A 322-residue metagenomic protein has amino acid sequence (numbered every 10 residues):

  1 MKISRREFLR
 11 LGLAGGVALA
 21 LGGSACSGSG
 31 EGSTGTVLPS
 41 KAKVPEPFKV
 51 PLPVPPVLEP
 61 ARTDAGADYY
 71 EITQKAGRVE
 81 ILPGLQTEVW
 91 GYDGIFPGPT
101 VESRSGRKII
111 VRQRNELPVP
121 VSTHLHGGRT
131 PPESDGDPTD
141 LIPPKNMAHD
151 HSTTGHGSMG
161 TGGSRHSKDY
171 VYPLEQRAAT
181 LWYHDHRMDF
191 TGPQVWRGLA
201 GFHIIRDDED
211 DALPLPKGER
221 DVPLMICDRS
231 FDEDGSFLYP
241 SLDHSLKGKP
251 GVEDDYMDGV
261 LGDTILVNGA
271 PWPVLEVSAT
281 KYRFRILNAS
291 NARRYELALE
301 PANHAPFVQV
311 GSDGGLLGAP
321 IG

Functional and structural regions predicted by a protein language model:
M1-E7: Secretory targeting signals
E7-S27: N-terminal export signals
S24-A65: C-terminal segment of N-terminal export signals and the immediately downstream linker at the start of the mature
I72, V111, T123, D185 (+2 more regions): Divalent metal-coordination and catalytic microenvironments
Q86-V101, D263-P273: N-terminal edge beta-strand
Q113-L117, L287-S290: Asparagine-centered strand-capping/turn motif at beta-strand->loop junctions
E116-P132, P138-D211, I321-G322: Extracellular/periplasmic metallocenter environments
P132-D150, L242-G322: Histidine- and aromatic-rich segments of cupredoxin/plastocyanin-like copper-binding domains
